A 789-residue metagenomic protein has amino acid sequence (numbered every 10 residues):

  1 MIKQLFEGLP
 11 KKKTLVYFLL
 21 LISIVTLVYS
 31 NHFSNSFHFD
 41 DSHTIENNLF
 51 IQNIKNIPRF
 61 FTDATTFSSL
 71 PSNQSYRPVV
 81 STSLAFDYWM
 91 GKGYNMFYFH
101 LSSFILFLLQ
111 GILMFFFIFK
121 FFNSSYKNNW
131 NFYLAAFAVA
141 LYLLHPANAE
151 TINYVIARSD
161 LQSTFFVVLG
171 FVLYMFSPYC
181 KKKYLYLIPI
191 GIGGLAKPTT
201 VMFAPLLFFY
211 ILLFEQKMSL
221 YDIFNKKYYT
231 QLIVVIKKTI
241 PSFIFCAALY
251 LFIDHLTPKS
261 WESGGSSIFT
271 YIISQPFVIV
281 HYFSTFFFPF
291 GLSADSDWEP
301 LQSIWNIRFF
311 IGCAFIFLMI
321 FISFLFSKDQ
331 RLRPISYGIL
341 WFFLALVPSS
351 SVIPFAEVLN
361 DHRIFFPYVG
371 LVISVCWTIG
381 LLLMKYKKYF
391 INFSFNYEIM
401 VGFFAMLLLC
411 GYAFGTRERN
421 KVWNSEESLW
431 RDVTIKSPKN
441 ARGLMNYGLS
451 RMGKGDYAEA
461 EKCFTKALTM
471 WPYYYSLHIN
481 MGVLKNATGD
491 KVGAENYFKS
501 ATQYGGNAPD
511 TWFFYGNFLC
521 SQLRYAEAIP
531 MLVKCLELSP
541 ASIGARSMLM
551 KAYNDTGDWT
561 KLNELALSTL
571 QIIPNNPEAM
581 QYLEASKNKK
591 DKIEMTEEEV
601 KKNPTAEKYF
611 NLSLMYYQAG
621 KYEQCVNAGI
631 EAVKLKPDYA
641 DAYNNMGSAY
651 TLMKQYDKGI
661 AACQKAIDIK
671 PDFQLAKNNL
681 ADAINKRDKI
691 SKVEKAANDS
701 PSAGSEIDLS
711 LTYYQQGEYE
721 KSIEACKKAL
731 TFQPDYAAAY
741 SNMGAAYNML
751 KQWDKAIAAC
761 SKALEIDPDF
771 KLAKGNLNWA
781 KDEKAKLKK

Functional and structural regions predicted by a protein language model:
M1-G493, Y497-K499, Q503-D510, F514: Polytopic membrane enzymes that build or remodel cell-surface glycoconjugates and lipids
D432-K439, Y473, N507, A541 (+7 more regions): Short coil loop/turn residues that delineate tetratricopeptide repeat
K436, M470, Y504, L538 (+8 more regions): Structural marker of alpha-solenoid helical repeat scaffolds
R442-M452, S476-N486, D510-F518, G544-K551 (+8 more regions): Conserved alpha-helical positions within TPR/SEL1-like repeat arrays
I572-A606, L675-G704, E765, D769-K789: Terminal, low-structured helical/coil segments at or just beyond the last alpha-helical repeat
